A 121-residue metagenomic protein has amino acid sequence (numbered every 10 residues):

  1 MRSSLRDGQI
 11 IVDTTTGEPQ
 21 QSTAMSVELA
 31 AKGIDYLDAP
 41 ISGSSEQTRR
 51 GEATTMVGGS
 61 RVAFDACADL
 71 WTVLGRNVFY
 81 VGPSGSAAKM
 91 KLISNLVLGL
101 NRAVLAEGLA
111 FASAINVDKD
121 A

Functional and structural regions predicted by a protein language model:
M1-R2, K32, N116-A121: Short, intrinsically disordered, charge-balanced linker/junction segments flanking boundaries in proteins
R2-S22: ADP-ribose/adenylate-binding Rossmann-like module
S3-L5, E28-L29, F111-A114: A short helix-coil junction within the Rossmann-fold of NAD(P)-dependent oxidoreductases
T16-G99: Rossmann-fold dinucleotide-binding core
S86-A121: Helical "substrate-binding/catalytic lid" subdomain of Rossmann-like NAD(P)-dependent dehydrogenases/reductases
